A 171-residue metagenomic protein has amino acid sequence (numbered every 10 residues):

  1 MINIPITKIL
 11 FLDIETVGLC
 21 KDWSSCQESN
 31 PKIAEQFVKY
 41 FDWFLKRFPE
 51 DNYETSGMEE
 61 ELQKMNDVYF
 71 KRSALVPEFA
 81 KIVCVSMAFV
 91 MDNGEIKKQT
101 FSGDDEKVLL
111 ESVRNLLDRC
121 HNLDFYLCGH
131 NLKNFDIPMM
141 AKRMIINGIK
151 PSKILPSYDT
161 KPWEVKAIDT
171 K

Functional and structural regions predicted by a protein language model:
M1-R119: Conserved RNase H-like, two-metal-ion catalytic cores of nucleic-acid enzymes
I2-L10, F79-D104, C120-K171: Metal-dependent phosphoesterase core characteristic of DEDDh/y 3'-5' exonuclease domains
